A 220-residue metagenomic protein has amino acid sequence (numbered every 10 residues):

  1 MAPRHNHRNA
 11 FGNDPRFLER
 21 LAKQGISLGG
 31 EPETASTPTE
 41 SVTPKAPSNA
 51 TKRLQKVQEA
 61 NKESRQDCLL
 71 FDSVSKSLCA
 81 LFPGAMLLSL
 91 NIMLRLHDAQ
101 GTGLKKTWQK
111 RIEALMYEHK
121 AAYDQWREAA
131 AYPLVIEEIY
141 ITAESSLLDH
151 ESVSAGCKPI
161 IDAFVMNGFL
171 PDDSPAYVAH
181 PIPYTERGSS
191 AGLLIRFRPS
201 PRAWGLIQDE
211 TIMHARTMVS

Functional and structural regions predicted by a protein language model:
M1-S220: Acidic, proline/glycine-enriched N-terminal capping motif
